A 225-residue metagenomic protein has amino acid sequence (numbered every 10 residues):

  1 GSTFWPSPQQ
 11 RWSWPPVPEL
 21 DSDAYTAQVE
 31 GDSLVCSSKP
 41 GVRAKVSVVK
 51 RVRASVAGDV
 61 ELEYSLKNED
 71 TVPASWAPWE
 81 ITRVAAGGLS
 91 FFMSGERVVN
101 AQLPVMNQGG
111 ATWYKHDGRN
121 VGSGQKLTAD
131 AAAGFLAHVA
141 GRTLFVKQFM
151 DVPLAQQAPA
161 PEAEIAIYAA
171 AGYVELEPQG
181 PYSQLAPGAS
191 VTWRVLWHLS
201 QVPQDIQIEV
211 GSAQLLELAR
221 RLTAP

Functional and structural regions predicted by a protein language model:
G1-E61, E69-P225: Surface-exposed acidic/polar loop and edge beta-strand patches at domain peripheries
Y64: Beta-strand-loop-alpha "switch" segments that mediate conformational coupling across diverse proteins
